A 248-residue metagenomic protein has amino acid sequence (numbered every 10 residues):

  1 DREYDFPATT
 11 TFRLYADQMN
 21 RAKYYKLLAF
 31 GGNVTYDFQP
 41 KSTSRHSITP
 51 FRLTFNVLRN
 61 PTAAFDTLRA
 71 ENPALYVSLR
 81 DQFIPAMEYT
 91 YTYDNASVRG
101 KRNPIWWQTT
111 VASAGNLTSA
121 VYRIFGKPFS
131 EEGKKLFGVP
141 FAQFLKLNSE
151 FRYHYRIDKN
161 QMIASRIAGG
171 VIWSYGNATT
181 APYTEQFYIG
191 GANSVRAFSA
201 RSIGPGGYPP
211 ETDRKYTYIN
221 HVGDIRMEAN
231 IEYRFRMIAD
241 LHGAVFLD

Functional and structural regions predicted by a protein language model:
D1-Q108, R196-A197, I203-Y208: Gram-negative/organellar outer-membrane beta-barrel architecture
R2-D5, N20, Y36-S44, M87-I105 (+6 more regions): Outer-membrane beta-barrel proteins
Q18-N20, N72-S78, E132-G138, R214-I219: Extracellular loop and loop/strand-boundary signature of outer-membrane beta-barrel proteins
A22-K26, S78-F83, F137-Q143, I219-G223: Replace "Gram-negative outer membrane beta-barrel proteins" with "bacterial and organellar outer membrane beta-barrel
K26-L28, S42-I48, L58, L117-R123 (+1 more regions): Outer-membrane beta-barrel and related beta-rich outer-membrane complex signature in Gram-negative bacteria
A29, I84-A86, P104, F144-N148 (+1 more regions): Transmembrane beta-barrel architecture of outer-membrane proteins
A29-N33, F51, F65-R69, I124-S130 (+1 more regions): Flexible, surface-exposed loop regions and adjacent strand-edge segments of Gram-negative outer-membrane beta-barrel
M162-F246: Extracytoplasmic gating/loop element in the C-terminal half of outer-membrane beta-barrel translocons and assembly
